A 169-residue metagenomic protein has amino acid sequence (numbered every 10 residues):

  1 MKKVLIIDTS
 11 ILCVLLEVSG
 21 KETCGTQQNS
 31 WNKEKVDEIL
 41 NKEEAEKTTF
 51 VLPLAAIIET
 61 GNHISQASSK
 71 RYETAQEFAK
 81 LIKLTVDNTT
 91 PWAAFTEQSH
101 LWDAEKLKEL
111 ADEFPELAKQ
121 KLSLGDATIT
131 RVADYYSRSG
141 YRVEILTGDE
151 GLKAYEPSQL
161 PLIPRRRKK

Functional and structural regions predicted by a protein language model:
M1-L52, H63-A75: Short, well-structured N-terminal submotif of metal-dependent ribonuclease cores
M1-V4, T130-K169: Acidic, PIN/NYN-like endoribonuclease modules and their adjacent C-terminal/linker elements
T9, L54, L122-R131, D149-E150: Conserved glycosyltransferase catalytic-site signature
L12, I57, L152-K153: A generic structural signal for short hydrophobic patches within well-formed alpha-helices
T23-C24, E34-A45, D87-T90, D134-R142 (+1 more regions): Alpha-helix termini
S68-T89: Helix-adjacent hinge/juxtasegments
K83-Q120: Acidic catalytic patch
